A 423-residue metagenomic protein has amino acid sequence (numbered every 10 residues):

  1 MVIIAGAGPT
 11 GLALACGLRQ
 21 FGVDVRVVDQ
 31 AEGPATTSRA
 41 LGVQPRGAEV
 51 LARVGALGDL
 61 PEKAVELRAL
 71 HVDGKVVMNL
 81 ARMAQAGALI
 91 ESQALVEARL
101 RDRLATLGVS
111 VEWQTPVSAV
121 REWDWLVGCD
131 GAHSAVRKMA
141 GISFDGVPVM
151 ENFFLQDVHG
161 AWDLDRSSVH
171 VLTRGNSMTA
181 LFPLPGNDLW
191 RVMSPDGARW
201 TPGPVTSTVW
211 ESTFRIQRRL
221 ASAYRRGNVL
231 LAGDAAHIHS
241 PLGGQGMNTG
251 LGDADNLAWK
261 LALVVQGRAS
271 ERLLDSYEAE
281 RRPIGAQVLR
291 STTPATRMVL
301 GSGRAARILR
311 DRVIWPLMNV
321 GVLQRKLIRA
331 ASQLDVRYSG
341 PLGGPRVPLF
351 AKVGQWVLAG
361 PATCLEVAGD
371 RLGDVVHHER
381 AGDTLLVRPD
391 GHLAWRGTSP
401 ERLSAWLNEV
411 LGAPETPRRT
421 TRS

Functional and structural regions predicted by a protein language model:
M1, A5, Q20-F21, Q30 (+4 more regions): Helical substrate-recognition/capping region of FAD-dependent monooxygenase/halogenase enzymes
G6-C16, Q20-F21, V28, L51 (+6 more regions): Conserved mid-domain beta->alpha element of the FAD-binding
D24, L57, S110, S143 (+1 more regions): Residue-level detector of anion-binding/catalytic polar loops
V25, V111-W113, T208, V375-V376: Generic structural signal for residues in well-ordered beta-strands
E32-P34: Helix N-cap at the beta1-alpha1 junction of Rossmann-like dinucleotide-binding domains, i.e., the first residues
T36-A105, P183-L184: Active-site-adjacent segment of FAD-dependent monooxygenases/related oxidoreductases
D102, W123-W125, C129-I216: Conserved FAD-binding catalytic core of PHBH/FMO-like flavoproteins
W113-E122: A conserved short coil-to-beta-strand element within the FAD-binding core of flavoproteins
